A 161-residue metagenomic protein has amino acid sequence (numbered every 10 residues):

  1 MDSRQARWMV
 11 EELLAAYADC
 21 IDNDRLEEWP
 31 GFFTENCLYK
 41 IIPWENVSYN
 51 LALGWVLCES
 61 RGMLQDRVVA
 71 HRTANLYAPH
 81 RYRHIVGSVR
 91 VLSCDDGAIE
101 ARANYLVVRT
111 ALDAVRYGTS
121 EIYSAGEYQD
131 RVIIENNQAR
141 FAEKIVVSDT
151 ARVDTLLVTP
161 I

Functional and structural regions predicted by a protein language model:
M1-E27, G31-E35: Short, low-complexity N-terminal intrinsically disordered segments enriched in polar/charged residues
D2-Q5, A52, S120: Conserved aromatic-histidine-acidic binding/catalytic patches
E11-E12, Y82-H84, S124-A125: Short solvent-exposed loop/turn micro-motifs enriched in small/polar/acidic residues
Y17, W29, L64, A101 (+1 more regions): Hydrophobic pocket/interface hotspot
E35-N104: A solvent-exposed, acidic/Ser-Thr-rich amphipathic alpha-helical stretch
R90-I161: A beta-strand edge to alpha-helix "cap/lid" segment located at domain peripheries
